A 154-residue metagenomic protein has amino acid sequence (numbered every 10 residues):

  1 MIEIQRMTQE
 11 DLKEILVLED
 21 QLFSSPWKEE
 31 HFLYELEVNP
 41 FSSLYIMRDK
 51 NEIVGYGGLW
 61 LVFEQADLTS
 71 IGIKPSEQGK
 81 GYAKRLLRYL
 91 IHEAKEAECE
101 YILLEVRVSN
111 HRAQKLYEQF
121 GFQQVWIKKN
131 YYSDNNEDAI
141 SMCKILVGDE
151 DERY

Functional and structural regions predicted by a protein language model:
I2-I4: Extreme N-terminal starter segment of soluble prokaryotic enzymes
R6-S76, L87-Y89, E93, A97 (+2 more regions): Acetyl-CoA-dependent GNAT
L68, I102-V106: Conserved hydrophobic beta-strand within the GNAT/NAT acetyltransferase core sheet that lines the active-site cleft
K74-S76, K80, V108-N110: Active-site acidic-Proline motif in GNAT/NAT acetyltransferases
G79-H92, K115-Q119: Conserved acetyl-CoA-binding loop-helix of GNAT-fold acetyltransferases
K80, A97-E100: Short coil/turn segments at alpha/beta junctions that flank glycine-rich nucleotide-binding fingerprints
L87, N110-A113, N130-N135: Short glycine/proline-centered loop/turn elements that form peptide/ligand docking sites
E105, E118, Q123-I140: Conserved catalytic-core motifs of GNAT/GCN5-like acyltransferases
